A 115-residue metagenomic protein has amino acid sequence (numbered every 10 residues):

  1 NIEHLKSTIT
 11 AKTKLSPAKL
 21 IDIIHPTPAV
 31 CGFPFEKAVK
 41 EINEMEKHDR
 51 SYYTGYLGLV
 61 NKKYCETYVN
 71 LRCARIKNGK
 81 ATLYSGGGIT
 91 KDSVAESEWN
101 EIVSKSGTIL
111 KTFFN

Functional and structural regions predicted by a protein language model:
N1-N43, F114: Contiguous alpha-helical scaffold segments within structured protein domains that host functional hotspots
P28-K37, E41-N115: Glycine-rich, small/acidic residue-mixed loop/short-helix segments
